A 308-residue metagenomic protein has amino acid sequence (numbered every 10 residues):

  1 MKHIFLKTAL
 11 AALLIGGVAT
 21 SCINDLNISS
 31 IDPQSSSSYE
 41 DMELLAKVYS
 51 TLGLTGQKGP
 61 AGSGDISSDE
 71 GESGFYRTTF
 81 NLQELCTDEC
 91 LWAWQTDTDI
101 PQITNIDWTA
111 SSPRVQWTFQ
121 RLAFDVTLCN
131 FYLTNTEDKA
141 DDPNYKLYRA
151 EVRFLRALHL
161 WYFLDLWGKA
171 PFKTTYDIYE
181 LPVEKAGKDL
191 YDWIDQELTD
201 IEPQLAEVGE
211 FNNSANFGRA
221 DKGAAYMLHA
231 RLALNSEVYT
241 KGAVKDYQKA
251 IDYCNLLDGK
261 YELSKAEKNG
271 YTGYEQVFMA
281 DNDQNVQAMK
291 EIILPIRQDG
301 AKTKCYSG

Functional and structural regions predicted by a protein language model:
M1-S30: Bacterial Sec-dependent N-terminal signal peptides
C22-R77: Membrane-proximal, proline-rich intrinsically disordered regions
M42, A46-T55, C90-W167, L181-D192 (+1 more regions): Conserved, well-structured interaction surfaces
L164-L166, P171, G209, N235-G242: Short coil/turn linking the two alpha-helices of tandem helical-hairpin repeats
R231, N235-V238, A250-G308: Polar, glycine-rich mid-to-C-terminal structural blocks that act as macromolecule-binding/assembly scaffolds
